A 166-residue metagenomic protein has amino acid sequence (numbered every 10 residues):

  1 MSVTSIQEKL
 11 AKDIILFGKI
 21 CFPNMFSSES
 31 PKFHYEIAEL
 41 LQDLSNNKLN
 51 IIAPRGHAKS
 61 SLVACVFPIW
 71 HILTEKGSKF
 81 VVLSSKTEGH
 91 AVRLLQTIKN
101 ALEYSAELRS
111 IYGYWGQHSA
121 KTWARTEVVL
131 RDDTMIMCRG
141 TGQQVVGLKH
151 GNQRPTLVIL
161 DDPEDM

Functional and structural regions predicted by a protein language model:
M1-N47: N-terminal accessory segments
Y35-Q42, S61-L73: Contiguous, well-ordered alpha-helical segments that form the cores/surfaces of helical PPI scaffolds
L44-S45, G77-S78, N152-R154: Short loop/turn elements that form and flank the Walker-type P-loop nucleotide-binding site in RecA-like NTPase cores
N46-P68: Walker A/P-loop
K48-N50, F80-V82, M135, L157: Residue-level preference for the first positions of well-ordered beta-strands
W70-K79, E103: Post-Walker A helix-loop "phosphate-sensing" segment adjacent to the P-loop in P-loop NTPases
S84-G142: Conserved nucleotide-state-sensing and coupling region of NTP-binding domains
T126-M166: Conserved RecA-like ASCE ATPase "motif II neighborhood" in helicase/translocase motors
